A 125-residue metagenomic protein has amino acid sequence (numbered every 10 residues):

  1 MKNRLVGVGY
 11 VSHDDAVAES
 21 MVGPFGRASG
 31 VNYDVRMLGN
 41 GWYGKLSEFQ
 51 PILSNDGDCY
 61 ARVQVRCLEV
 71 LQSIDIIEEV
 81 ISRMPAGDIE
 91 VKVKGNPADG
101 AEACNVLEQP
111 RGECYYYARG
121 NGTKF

Functional and structural regions predicted by a protein language model:
M1-F125: Active-site bordering "gate/hinge" segments that shape substrate access to catalytic or cofactor-binding pockets
